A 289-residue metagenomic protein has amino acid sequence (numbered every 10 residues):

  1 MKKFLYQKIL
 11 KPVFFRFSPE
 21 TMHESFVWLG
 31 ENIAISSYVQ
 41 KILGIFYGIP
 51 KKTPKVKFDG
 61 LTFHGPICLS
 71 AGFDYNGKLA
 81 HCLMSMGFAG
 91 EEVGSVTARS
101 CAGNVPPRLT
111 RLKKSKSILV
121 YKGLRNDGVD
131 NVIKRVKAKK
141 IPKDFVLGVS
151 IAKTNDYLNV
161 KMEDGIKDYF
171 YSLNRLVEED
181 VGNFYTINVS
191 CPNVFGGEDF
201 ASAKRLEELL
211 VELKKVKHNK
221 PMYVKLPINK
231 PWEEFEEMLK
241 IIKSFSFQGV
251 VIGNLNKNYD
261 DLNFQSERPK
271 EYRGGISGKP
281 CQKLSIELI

Functional and structural regions predicted by a protein language model:
K2-V56, V120, R125, V129: An N-cap/entry alpha-helix motif that binds or orients negatively charged groups
Y38-I49, V189-S202, I241-I289: Glycine/Thr-rich beta-alpha phosphate-binding loop at enzyme active sites
G65-A71, E91-V93, L147-I151, Y185-N188 (+2 more regions): Hydrophobic faces of well-ordered beta-strands that scaffold small-molecule active sites in alpha/beta enzyme cores
C68-F88, Y121-K134, V160-N174: Glycine-rich anion/phosphate-binding loops
G94-V146: A gly/proline- and charged-residue-enriched helix-loop-helix capping module
R99-R108, N193-K217, N229-E236, N258-Q265 (+1 more regions): Active-site-adjacent beta->alpha loops and helix N-cap segments on the catalytic face of soluble alpha/beta enzymes
N155-F170, E198-F200, Y223-K243: Active-site glycine- and acidic-residue-rich loops that bind and position anionic ligands or nucleotide-like cofactors
I166-K225: Loop-centered beta-sheet repeat module
